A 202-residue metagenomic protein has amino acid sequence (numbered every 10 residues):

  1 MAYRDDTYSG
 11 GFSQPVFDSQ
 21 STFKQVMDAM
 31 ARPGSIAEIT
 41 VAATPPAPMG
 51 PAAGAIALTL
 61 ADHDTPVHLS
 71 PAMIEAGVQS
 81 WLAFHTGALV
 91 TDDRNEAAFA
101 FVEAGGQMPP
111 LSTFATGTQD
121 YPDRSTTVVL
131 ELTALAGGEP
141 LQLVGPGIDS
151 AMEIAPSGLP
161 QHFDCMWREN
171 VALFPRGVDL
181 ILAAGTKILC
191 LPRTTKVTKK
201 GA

Functional and structural regions predicted by a protein language model:
M1-P66, S70-M73, F84, G185-K187 (+1 more regions): N-terminal, charge-rich interaction modules
E75-C190, T195, K200-A202: Internal, well-folded beta-alpha domain core
